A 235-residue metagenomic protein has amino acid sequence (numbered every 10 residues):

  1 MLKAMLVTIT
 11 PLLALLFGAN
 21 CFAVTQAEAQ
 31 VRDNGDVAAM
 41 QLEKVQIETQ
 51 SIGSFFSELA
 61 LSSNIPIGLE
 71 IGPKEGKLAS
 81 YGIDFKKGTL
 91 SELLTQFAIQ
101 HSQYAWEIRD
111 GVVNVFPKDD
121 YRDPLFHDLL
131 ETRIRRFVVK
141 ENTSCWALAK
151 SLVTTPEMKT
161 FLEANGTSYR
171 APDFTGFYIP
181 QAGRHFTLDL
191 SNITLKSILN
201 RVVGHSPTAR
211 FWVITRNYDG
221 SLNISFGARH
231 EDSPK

Functional and structural regions predicted by a protein language model:
L2-K235: N-terminal targeting/assembly segments of extracytoplasmic apparatus and virion spike/baseplate proteins
